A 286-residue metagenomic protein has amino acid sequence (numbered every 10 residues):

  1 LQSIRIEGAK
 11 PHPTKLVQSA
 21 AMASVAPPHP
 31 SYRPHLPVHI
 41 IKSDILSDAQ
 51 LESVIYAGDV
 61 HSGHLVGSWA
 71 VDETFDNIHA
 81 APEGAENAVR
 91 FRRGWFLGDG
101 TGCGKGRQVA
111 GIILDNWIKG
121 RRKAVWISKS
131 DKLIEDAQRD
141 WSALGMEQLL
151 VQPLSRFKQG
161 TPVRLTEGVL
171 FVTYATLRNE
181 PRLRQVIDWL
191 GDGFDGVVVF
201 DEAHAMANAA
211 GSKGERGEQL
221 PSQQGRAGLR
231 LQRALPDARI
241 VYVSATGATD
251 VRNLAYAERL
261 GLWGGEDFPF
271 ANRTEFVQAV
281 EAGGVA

Functional and structural regions predicted by a protein language model:
I6, P13-I45, A70-E86, R92-F96 (+3 more regions): SF2 helicase/translocase NTPase motor core, specifically the RecA-like lobe 1 inter-motif segment between Walker
S47-A80: N-terminal pre-Walker A segment at the start of P-loop NTPase domains
H61-V66, A85-G94, R233: Phosphate-binding P-loop
V66-W69, A209-G211, R252-Y256: Short, solvent-exposed loop/turn and secondary-structure capping segments
D99: The Walker A (P-loop) glycine that initiates the GxxxxGKT/S ATP-binding motif of P-loop NTPases
G102, H204, L231-V251, A255 (+1 more regions): Conserved helicase ATPase motor motifs in RecA-like P-loop NTPase domains
G104-L114, Q224, A255: Motif I (Walker A/P-loop) of helicase-class P-loop NTPases
G111-I118, R139, R233, Y256: Short, well-ordered alpha-helices that flank and scaffold nucleotide-derived cofactor binding pockets
